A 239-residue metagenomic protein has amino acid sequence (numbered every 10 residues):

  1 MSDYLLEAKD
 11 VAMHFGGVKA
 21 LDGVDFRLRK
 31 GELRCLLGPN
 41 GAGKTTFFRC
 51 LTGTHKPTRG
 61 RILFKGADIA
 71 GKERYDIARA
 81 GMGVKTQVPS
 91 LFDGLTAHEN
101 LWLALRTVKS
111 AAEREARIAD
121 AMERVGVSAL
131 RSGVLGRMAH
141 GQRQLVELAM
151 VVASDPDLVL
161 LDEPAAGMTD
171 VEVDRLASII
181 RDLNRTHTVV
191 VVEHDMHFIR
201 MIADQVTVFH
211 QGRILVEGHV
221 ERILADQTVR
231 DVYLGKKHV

Functional and structural regions predicted by a protein language model:
S2-V239: Glycine-rich phosphate-binding loops of nucleotide-dependent enzymes
